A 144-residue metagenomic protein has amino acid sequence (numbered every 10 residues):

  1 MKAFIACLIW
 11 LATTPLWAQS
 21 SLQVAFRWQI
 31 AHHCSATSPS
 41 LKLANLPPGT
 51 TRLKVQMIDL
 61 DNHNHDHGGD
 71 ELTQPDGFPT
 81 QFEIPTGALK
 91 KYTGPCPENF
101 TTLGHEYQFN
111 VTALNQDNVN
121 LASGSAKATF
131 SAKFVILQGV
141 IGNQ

Functional and structural regions predicted by a protein language model:
K2-A3, H33: Generic hydrophobic alpha-helical membrane-segment signal
A3-T14: Sec-dependent N-terminal signal peptides
W17-Q144: N-terminus-centered regions that define maturation/targeting leaders and the start of the first functional domain
